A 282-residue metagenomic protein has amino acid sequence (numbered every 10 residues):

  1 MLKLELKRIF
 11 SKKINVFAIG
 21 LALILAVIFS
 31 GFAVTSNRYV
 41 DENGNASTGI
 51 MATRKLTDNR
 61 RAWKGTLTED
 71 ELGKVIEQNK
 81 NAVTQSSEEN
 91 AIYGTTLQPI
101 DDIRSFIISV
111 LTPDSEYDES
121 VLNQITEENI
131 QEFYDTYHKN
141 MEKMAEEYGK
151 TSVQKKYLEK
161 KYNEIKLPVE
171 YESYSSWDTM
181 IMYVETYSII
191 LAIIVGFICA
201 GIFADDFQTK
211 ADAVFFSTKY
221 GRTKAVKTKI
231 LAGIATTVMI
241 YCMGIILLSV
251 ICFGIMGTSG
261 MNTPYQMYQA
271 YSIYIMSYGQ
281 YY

Functional and structural regions predicted by a protein language model:
M1-V16, A22: Aromatic- and glycine-rich beta-strand/loop motifs that create alpha-glucan
A26-N79, I130-D206, K227-Y282: Secretory targeting signals
N43-V121: Extracytoplasmic/periplasmic ligand-binding sensor domains of two-pass membrane signal-transduction receptors
T95, P99-Y157: C-terminal region signature
T209-A213: Hydrophobic transmembrane alpha-helix segments characteristic of membrane transport and insertion machinery
F216-R222: Short helix-to-coil transition segments within interhelical loops that connect adjacent transmembrane helices
